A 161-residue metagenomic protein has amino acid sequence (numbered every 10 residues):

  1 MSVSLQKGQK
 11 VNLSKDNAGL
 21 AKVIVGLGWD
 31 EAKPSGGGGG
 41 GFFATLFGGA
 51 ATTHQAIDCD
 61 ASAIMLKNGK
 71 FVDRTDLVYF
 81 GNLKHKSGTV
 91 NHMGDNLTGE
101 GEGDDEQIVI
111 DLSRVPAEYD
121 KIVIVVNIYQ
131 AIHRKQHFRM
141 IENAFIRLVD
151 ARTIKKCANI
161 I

Functional and structural regions predicted by a protein language model:
M1-I161: Intrinsic-disorder/low-complexity signal
